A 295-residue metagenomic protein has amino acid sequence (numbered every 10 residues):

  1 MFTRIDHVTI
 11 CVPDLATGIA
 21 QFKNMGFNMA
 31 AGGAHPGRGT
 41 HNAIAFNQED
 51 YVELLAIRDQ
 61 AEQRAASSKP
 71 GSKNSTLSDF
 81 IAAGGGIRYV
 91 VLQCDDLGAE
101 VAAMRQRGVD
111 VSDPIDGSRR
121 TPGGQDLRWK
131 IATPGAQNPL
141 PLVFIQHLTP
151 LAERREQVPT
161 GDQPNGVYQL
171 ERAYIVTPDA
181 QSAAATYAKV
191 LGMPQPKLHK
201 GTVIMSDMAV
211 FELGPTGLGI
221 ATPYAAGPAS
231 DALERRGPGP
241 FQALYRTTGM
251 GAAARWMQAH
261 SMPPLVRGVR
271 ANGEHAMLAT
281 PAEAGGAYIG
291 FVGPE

Functional and structural regions predicted by a protein language model:
M1-I5, I10-M29, N47-K197, V203-E295: Glyoxalase I/VOC metalloenzyme domain signal
